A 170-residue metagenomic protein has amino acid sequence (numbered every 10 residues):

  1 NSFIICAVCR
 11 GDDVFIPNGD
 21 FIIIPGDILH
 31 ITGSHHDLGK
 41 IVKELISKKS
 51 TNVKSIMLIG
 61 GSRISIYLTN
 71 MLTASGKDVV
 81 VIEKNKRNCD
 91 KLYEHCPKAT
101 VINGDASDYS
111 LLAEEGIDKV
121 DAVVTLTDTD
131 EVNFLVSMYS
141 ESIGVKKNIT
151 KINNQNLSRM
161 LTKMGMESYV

Functional and structural regions predicted by a protein language model:
N1-V170: Cytosolic regulatory regions of ion transport systems
